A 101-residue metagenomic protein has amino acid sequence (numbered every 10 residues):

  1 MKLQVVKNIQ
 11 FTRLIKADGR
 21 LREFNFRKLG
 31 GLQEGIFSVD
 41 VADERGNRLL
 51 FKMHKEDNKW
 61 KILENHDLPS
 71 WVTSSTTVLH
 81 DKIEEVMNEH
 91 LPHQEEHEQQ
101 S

Functional and structural regions predicted by a protein language model:
M1-Q33: Negatively charged, low-complexity tracts enriched in Asp/Glu with abundant Ser/Thr
Q10, I36, R48-L50: Exposed beta-strand and adjacent loop surfaces of beta-rich binding modules that mediate intermolecular recognition
K16-R20, E44-L49: Short, cysteine-centered beta-strand-loop-beta hairpins and adjacent loop/turn segments enriched in charged/polar
R27, A42, N65: Surface loops and adjacent helix of pleckstrin homology
G31-D43: Short, surface-exposed, low-complexity cationic segments
N47-S101: Acidic, low-complexity intrinsically disordered segments
